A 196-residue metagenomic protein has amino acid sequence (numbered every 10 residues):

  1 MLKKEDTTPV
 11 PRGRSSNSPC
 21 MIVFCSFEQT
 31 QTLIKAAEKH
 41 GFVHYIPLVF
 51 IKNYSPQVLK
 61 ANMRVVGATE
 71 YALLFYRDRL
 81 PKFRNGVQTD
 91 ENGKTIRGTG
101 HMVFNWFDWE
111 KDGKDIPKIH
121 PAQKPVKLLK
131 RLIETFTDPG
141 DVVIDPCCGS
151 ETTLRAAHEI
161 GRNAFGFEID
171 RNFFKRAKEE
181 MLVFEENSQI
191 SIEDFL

Functional and structural regions predicted by a protein language model:
M1-F167, N172-F174: Core catalytic lobe of class I
V58, M181-L182: Amphipathic alpha-helical interaction segments
A177-K178: Conserved SAM-binding loop
L182-L196: Class I S-adenosyl-L-methionine-dependent methyltransferase module
